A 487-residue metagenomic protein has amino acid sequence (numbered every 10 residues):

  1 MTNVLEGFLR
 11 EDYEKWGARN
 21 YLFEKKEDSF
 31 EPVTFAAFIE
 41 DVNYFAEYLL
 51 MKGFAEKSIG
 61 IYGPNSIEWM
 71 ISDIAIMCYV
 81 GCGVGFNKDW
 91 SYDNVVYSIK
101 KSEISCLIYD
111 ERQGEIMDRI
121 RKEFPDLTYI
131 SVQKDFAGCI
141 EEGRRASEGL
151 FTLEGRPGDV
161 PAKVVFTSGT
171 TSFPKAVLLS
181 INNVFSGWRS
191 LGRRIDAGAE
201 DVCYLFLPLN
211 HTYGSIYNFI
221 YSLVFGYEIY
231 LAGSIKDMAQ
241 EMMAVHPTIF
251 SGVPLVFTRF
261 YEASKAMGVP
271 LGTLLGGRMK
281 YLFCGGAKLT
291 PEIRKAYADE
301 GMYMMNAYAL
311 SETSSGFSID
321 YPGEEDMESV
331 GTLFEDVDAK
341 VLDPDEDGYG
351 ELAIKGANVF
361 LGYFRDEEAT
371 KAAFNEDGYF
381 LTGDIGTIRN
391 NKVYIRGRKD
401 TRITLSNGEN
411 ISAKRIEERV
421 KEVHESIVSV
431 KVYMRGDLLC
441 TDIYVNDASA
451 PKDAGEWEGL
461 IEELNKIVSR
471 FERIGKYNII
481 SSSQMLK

Functional and structural regions predicted by a protein language model:
A18-N20, R144-F166, F173, D196-V202: Conserved pre-ATP/AMP-binding loop-to-beta segment of ANL
Y21-G53, G60-S66, M70, I74 (+3 more regions): Conserved AMP-binding/adenylate-forming core of the ANL superfamily
P32-A36, A162-W188: Conserved AMP-binding A3 loop
L107, G356, G362, I385-E472: AMP-binding/adenylate-forming catalytic core of the ANL superfamily
G114-G158, S264-L271, I480-S481: ANL superfamily adenylate-forming
F185-V202, L209-R278: Conserved AMP-binding/adenylation subdomain of ANL enzymes
T248-G252, F260-D326: Gly/Ser/Thr-rich phosphate-binding loop
T332-L333, D345-A373, K392, N407-I411: Conserved ATP/PPi-binding loop(s) of AMP-dependent carboxylate-activating enzymes
